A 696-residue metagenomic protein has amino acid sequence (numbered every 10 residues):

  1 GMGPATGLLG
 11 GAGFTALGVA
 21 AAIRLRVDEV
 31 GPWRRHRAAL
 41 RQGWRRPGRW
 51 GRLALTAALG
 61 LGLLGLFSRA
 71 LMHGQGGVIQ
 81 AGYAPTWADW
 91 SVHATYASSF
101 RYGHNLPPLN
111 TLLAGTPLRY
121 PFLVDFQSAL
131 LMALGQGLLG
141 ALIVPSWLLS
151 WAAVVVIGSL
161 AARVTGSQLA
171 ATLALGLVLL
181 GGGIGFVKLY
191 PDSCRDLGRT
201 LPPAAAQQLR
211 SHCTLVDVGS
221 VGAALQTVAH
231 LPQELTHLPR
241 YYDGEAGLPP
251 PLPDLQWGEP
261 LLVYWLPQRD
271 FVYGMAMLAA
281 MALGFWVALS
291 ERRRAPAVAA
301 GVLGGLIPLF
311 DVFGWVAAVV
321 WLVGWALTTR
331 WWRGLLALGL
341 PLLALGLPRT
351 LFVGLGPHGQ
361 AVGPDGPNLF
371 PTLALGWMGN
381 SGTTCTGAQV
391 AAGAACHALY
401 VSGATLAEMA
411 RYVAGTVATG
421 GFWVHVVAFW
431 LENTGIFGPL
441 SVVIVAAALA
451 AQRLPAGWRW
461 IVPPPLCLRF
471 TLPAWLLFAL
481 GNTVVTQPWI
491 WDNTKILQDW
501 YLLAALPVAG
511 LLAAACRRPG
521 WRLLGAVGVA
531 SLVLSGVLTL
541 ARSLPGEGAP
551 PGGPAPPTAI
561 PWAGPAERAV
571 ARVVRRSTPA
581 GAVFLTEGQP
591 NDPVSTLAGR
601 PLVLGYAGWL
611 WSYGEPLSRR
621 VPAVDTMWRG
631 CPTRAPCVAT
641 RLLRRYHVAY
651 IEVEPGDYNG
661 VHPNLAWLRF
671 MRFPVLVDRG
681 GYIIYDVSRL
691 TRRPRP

Functional and structural regions predicted by a protein language model:
G1-P47: Membrane-embedded, hydrophobic transmembrane alpha-helices
A16-A20, G48-G62, S91, P253 (+7 more regions): Alpha-helical transmembrane segments at the extracellular/periplasmic loop-to-helix junctions of multi-pass membrane
G18, A153-A161, M277-L289, V319-L327 (+2 more regions): Transmembrane alpha-helical segments
R35, Q42-R46, V287-P296, T329-L336 (+2 more regions): Membrane-interface helix-loop-helix junctions at transmembrane boundaries of multi-pass membrane enzymes, predominantly
R52-L61, L173-V178, R330-F352, F437 (+1 more regions): Hydrophobic alpha-helical membrane-interfacial segments at the cytosolic entry of transmembrane helices
G60-M277, V312, V390, I560-P561: Active-site lumenal/periplasmic loops and adjacent helix-entry segments of GT-C-fold, multi-pass membrane
L262-V263, P296-D311, V323: Membrane-interface alpha helices of multi-pass inner-membrane proteins
G510, C516-P696: Extracytoplasmic
